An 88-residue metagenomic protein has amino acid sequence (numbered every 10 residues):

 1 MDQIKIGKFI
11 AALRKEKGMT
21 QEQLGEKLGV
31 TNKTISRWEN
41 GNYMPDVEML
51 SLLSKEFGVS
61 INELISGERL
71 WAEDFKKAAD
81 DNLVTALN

Functional and structural regions predicted by a protein language model:
M1-E16: A short, Lys/Arg-rich alpha-helix, primarily the initiator
D2, T20, T31-T34, D46 (+1 more regions): Short coil turns linking two alpha-helices in DNA-binding domains
K8, K33-S36, T85: Positions in alpha-helical segments
G18-S36, L52: Short alpha-helical DNA-recognition segment
E48-E63: DNA major-groove recognition helix of helix-turn-helix/homeodomain DNA-binding modules
G67-N88: Short, charged recognition helix plus adjacent turn of helix-turn-helix-like nucleic-acid-binding domains
